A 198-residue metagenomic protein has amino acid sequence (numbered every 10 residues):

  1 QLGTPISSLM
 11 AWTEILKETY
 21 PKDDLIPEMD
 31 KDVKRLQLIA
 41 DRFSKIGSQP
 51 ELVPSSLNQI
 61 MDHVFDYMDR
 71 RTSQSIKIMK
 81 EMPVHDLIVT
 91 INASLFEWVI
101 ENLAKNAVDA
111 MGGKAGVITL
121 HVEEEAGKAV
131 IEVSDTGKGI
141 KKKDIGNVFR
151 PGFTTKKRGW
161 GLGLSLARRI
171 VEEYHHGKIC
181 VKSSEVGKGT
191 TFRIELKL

Functional and structural regions predicted by a protein language model:
S8, D23-S75: Conserved DHp (HisKA) dimerization/phosphotransfer helix of two-component histidine kinases, i.e., the long coiled-coil
K77-I88: Conserved catalytic submotifs in the C-terminal HATPase_c
V117-G127: Short beta-strand/loop element within the Bergerat-fold HATPase_c
D135: Acidic ATP/Mg2+-coordinating residue in the GHKL
I140-P151: Short conserved segment of the HATPase_c
G163, A167: Short alpha-helical Gxxx[C/S/T] motif in the catalytic ATP-binding
V171-E172: Detector for a conserved hydrophobic position within an alpha-helical segment of the HATPase_c
H175-S183: Glycine-rich ATP-binding loops of the HATPase_c
